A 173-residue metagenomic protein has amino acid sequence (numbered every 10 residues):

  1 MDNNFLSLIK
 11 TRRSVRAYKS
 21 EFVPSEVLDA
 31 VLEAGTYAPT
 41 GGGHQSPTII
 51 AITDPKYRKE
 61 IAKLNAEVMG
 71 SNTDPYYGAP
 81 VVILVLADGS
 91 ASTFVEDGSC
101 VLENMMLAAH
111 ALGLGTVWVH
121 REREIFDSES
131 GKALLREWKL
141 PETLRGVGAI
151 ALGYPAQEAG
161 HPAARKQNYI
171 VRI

Functional and structural regions predicted by a protein language model:
M1-I173: Acidic, surface-exposed loops and disordered segments
